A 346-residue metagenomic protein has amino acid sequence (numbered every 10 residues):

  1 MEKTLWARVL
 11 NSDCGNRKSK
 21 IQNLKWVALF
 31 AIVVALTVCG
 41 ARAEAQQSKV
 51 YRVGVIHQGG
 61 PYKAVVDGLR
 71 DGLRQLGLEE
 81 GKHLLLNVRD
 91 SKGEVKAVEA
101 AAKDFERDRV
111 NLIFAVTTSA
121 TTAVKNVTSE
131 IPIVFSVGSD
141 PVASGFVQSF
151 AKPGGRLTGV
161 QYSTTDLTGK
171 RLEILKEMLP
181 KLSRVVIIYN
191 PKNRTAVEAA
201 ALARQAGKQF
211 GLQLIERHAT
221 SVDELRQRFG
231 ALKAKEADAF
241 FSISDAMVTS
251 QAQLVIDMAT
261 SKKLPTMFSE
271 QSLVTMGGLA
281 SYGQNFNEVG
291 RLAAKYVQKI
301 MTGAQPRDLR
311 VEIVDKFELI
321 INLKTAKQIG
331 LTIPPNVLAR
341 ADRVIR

Functional and structural regions predicted by a protein language model:
M1-R346: Short hydrophobic alpha-helices and adjacent helix-cap/hinge residues
